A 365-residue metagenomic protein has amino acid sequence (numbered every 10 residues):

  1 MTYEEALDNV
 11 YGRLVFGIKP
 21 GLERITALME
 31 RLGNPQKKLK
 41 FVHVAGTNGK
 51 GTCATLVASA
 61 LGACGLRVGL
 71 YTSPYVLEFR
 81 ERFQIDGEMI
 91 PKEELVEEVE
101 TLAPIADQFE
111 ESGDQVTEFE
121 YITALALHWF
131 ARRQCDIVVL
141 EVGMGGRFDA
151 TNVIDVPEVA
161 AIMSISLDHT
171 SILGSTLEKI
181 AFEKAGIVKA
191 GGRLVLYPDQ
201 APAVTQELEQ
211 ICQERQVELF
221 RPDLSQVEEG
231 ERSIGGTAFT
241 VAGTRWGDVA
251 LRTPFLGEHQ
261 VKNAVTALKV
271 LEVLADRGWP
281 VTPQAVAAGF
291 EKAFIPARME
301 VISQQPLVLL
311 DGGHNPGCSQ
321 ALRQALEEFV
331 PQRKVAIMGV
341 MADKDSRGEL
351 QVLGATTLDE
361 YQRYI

Functional and structural regions predicted by a protein language model:
M1-N48, T52-R67, V76-E78, V195-L196 (+2 more regions): N-terminal leader/targeting and accessory segments in enzymes
L22, T26-K37, A63-D155, S171-L173: ATP-dependent carboxylate-amine ligase catalytic core
K38, I137-L140, F148-A161, I165-H169 (+2 more regions): Nucleotide phosphate-binding/pyrophosphate-handling subdomain across enzymes that bind or process nucleotide phosphates
V57, L61, T123-F130, A264-L274 (+1 more regions): Buried hydrophobic packing segments
T72, L196-D199, Q213-S233, T253-E258 (+5 more regions): Beta-strand->loop->alpha-helix junctions that form or flank phosphate-binding loops in nucleotide-handling enzymes
F109-S112, Q134-V142, P157-A250, A264 (+1 more regions): Acidic, Mg2+-coordinating active-site environments of NTP-dependent enzymes
G113-D114, L194-Y197, L309-L310, V335-I337: Short catalytic-loop micro-motif centered on adjacent basic/acidic residues
A201-F220, G235-A238, L307-L309, P316 (+1 more regions): C-terminal helical cap/extension that packs against the catalytic core of soluble nucleotide-cofactor enzymes
